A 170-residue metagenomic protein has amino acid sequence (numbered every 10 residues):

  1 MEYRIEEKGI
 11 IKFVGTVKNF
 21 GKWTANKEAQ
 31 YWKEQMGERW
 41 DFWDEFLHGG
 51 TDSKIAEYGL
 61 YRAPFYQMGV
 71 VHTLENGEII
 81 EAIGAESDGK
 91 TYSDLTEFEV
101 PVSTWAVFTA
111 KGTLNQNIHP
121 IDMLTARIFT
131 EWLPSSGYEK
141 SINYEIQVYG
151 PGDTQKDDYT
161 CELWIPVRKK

Functional and structural regions predicted by a protein language model:
M1-K170: A solvent-exposed interaction/effector surface
